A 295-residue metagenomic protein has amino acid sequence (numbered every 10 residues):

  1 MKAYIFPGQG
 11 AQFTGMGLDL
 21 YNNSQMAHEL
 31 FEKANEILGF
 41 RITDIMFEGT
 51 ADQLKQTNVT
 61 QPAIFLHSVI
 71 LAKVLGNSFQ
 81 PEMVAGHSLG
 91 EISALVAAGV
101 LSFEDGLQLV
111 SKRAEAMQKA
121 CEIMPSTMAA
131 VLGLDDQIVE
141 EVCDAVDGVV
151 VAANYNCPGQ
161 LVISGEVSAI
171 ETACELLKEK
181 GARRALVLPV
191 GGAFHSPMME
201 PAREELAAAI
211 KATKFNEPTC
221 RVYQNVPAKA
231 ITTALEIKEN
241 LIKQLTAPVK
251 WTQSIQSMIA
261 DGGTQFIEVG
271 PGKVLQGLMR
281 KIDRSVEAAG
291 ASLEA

Functional and structural regions predicted by a protein language model:
M1-I138, R184, L188, Q265-E294: FabD-like malonyl-/acyl-CoA
Q9-A11, L38, A98-T246: Alpha/beta catalytic cores of group-transfer enzymes, especially the acyltransferase/condensing modules of polyketide
T60-P62, A193, P248: Glycine-rich phosphate/pyrophosphate-binding beta-alpha loops
G76, K178, I259-G262: Non-catalytic positions within long, well-ordered alpha-helices that form the structural scaffold/packing of enzyme
P248-G263: A short, acidic, amphipathic alpha-helical segment used as a generic capping/interface helix at domain edges
